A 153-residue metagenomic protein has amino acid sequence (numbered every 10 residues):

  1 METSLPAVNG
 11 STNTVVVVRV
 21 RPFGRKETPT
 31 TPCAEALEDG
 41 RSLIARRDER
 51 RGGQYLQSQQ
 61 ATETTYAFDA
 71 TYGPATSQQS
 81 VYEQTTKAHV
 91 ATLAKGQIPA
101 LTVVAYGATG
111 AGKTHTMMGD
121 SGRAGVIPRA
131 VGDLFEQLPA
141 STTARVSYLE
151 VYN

Functional and structural regions predicted by a protein language model:
M1-A36: Intrinsically disordered, low-complexity accessory regions that flank the conserved helicase/ATPase core of eukaryotic
E2-V8, T12, D39-R41, R46-N153: P-loop NTPase motor catalytic core
